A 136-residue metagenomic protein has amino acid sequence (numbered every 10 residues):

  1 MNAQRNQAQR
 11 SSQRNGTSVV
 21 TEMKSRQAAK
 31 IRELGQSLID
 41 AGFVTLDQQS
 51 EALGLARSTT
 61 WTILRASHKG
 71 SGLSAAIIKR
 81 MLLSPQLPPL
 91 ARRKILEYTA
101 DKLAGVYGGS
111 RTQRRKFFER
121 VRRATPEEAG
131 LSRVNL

Functional and structural regions predicted by a protein language model:
M1-Q4, V19, L131-L136: Short intrinsically disordered terminal tails
A3-G42: A short, Lys/Arg-rich alpha-helix, primarily the initiator
T45-L46: Helix-turn-helix DNA-binding elements, focusing on the entry/boundary residues of the two helices that contact DNA
Q49-S50: Short alpha-helical "recognition helix" segments of helix-turn-helix
L53, L64, L82, I95-T99 (+1 more regions): A general structural motif at alpha-helix termini
G54-S71: Recognition helix of helix-turn-helix/homeodomain-like DNA-binding domains that insert into the DNA major groove
G72-R93: DNA major-groove recognition helix of helix-turn-helix/homeodomain DNA-binding modules
P89-L136: Short, charged recognition helix plus adjacent turn of helix-turn-helix-like nucleic-acid-binding domains
